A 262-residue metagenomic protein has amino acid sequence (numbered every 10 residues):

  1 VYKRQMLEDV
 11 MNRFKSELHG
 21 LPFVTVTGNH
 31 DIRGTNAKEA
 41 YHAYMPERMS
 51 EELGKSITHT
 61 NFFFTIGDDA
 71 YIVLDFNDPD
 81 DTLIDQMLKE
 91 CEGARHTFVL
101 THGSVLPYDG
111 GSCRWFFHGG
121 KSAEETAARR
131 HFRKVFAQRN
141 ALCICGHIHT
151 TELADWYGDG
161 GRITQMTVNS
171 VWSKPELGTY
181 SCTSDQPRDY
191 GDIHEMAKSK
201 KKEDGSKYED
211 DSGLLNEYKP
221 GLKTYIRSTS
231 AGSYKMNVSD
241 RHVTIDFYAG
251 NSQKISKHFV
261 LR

Functional and structural regions predicted by a protein language model:
V1: Active-site loops and adjacent core secondary-structure elements that bind or stabilize anionic groups
R4-T97, S112-L142, T150-S239: Extended active-site neighborhood of metal-dependent phosphoesterases/phosphodiesterases
N29, T101-S104, H147-I148, Y248: Short, well-ordered beta-to-alpha junction loops that form the rim of enzyme active sites and present histidine/acidic
K55, C145, G161, Q253 (+1 more regions): Residue-level marker of intrinsically disordered, low-complexity segments enriched for small/polar residues
D78-D80, V105, H242, N251: Residues that cap or initiate secondary-structure elements
G103-W115: Short, conserved secondary-structure transition motifs
T229, K235-R262: Acidic, histidine-bearing metal-coordination/catalytic regions of metal-dependent phosphoesterases
